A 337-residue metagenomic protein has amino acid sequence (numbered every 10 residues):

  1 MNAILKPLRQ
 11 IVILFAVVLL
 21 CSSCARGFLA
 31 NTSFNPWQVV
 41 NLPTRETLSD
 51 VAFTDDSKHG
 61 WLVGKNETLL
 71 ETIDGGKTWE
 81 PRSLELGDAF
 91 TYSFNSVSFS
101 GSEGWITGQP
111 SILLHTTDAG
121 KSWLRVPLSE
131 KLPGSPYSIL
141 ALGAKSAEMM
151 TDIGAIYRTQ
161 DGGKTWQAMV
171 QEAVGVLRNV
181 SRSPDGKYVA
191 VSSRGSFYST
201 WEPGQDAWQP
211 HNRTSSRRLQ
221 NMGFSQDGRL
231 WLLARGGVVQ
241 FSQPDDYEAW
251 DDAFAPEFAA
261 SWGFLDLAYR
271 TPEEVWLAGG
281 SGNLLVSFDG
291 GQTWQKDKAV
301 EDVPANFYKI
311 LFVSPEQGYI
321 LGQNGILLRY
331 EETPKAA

Functional and structural regions predicted by a protein language model:
N2-V12: Bacterial N-terminal signal peptides that target proteins for export
I11-S22: Bacterial N-terminal signal peptides
S22-A337: Residue-level hotspots at or immediately adjacent to binding/recognition sites across diverse folds
